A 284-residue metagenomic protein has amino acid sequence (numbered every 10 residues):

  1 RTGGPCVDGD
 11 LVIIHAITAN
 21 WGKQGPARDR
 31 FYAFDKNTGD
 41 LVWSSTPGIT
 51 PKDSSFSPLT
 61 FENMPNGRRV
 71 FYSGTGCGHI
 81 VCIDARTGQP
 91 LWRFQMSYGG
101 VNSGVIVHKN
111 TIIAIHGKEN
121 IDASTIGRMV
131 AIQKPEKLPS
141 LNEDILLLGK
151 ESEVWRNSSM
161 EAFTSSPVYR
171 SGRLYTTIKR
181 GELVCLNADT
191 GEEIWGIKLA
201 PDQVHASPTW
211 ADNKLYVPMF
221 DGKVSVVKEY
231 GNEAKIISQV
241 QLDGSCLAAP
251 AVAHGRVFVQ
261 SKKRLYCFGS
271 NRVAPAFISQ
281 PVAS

Functional and structural regions predicted by a protein language model:
R1-S284: Noncatalytic, solvent-exposed loop/strand surfaces of beta-propeller-type extracellular/periplasmic domains
